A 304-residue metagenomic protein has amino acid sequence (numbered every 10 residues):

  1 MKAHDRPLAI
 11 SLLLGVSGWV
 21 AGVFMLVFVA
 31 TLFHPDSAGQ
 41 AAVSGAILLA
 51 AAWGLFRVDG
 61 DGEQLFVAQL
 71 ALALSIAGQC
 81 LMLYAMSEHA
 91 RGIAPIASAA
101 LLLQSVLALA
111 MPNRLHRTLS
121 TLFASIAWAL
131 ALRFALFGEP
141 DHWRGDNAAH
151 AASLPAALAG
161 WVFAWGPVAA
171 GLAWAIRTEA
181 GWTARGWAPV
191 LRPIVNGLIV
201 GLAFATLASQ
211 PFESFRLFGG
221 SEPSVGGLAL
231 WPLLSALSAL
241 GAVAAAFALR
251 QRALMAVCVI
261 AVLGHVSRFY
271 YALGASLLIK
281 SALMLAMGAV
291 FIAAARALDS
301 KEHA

Functional and structural regions predicted by a protein language model:
M1-A304: Alpha-helical multi-pass membrane segments and their bilayer interfacial helix-loop junctions
